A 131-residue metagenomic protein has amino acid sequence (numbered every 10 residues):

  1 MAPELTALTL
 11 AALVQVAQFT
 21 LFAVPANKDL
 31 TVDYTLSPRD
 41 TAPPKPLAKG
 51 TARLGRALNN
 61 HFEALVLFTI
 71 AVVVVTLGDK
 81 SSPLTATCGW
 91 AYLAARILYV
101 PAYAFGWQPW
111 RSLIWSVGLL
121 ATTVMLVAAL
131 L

Functional and structural regions predicted by a protein language model:
M1-D40: N-terminal signal-anchor transmembrane alpha helix
L10-L13, L58, W90-A94, L113 (+1 more regions): Hydrophobic residues within alpha-helical transmembrane segments of multi-pass solute transporters/permease subunits
A12-F22, T69, V73, R96-Y99 (+1 more regions): Helical transmembrane-bundle signal
A23-T31, D79-K80, Q108, L131: Transmembrane helix-loop junctions in multipass membrane proteins, especially transporters and channels
N59-V72: Core segments of transmembrane alpha-helices that mediate helix-helix packing or line hydrophobic substrate/ligand
K80-A91: Structural signature of hydrophobic alpha-helical transmembrane segments
S82, V124-L131: Juxtamembrane boundary at the C-terminal end of a transmembrane helix
I97-L120: Interfacial loop-to-transmembrane junctions
